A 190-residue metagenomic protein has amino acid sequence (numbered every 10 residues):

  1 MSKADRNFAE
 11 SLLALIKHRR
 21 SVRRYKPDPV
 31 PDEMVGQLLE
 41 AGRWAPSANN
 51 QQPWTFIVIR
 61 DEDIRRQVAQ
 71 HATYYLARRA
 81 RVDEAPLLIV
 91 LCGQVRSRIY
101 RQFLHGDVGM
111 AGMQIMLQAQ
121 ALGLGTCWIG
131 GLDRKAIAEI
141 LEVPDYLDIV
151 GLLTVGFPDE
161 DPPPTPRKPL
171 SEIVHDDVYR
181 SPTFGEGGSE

Functional and structural regions predicted by a protein language model:
S2-F8, A14, S21, L152-E190: C-terminal helix-cap and adjacent tail motif
S21-Q37: A short N-terminal beta-strand-loop micro-motif at the entrance of redox/enzyme domains
M34-E40, W44-A111: Glycine/small-residue-rich phosphate/adenosyl-binding loop
P46, M116-A119: Hydrophobic pocket-lining residues that define ligand/cofactor binding sites across diverse proteins
L76-L88, E142-P166: A glycine-rich helix N-cap at a beta->alpha junction
G123: Structured binding elements
T126-G130: Short beta-strand segments at enzyme active-site cores
A136-E139: Conserved ATP-dependent adenylate/AMP-binding module captured primarily in the ANL superfamily
